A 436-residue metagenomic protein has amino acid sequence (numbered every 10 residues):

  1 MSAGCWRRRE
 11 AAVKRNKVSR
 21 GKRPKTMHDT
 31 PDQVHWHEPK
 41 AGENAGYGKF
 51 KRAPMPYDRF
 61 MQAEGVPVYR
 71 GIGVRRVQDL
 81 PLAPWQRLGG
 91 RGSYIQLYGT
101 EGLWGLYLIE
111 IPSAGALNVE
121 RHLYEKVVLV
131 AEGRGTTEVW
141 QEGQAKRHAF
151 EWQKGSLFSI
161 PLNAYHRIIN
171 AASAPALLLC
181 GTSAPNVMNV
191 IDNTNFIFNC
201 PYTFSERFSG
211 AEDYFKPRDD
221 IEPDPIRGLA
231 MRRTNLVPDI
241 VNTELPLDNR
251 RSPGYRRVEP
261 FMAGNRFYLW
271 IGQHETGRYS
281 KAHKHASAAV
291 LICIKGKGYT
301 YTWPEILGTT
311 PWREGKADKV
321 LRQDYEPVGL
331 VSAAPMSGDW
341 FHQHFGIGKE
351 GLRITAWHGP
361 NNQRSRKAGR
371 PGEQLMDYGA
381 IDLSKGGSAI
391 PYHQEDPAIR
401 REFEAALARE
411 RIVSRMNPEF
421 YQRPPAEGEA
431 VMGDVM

Functional and structural regions predicted by a protein language model:
R9, K14-G102, F196-R266, W270 (+1 more regions): A short, N-terminal "cap"/entry segment at the start of jelly-roll beta-barrel domains of the cupin/DSBH fold
L88-Y94, G105-H122, W270-K284, P304-I306 (+1 more regions): Conserved short histidine dyad/triad with adjacent acidic residue
L108-I109, N118-R121, E125-V130, A149-F150 (+4 more regions): His/acidic/aromatic-lined binding-pocket segments of jelly-roll/cupin-type domains and related regulatory beta-sandwich
A116-N118, T136, S156-I168, Y279-K281 (+3 more regions): Histidine-centered metal-chelating micro-motifs
H122-G143, T276, H285-G315: Glycine- and acidic-residue-biased ligand/ion/polar-headgroup-sensing regions
V127-L129, S159, S173-N193, V290-I292 (+2 more regions): A short hydrophobic beta-strand segment most commonly corresponding to one strand of the jelly-roll/cupin
E142-P161, I306-G338: Short acidic-glycine-tyrosine-enriched beta hairpin
